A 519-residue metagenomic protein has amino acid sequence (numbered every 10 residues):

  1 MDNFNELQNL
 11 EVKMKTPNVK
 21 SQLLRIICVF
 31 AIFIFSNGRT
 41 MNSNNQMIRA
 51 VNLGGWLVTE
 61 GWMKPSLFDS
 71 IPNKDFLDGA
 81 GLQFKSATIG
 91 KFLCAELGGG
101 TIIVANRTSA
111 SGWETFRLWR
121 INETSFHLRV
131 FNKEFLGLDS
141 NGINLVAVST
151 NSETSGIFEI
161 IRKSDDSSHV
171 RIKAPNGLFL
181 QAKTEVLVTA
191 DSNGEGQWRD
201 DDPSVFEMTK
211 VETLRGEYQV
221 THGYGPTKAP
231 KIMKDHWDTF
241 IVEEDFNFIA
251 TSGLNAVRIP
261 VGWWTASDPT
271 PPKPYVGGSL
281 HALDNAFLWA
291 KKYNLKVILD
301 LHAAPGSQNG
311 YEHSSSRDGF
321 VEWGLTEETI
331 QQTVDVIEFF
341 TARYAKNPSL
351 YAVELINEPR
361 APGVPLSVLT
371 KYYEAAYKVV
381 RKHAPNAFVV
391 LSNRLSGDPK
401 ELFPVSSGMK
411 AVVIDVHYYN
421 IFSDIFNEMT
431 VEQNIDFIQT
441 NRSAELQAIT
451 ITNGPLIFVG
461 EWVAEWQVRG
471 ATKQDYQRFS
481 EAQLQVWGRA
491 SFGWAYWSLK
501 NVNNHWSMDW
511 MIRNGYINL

Functional and structural regions predicted by a protein language model:
M1-S21: N-terminal secretory signal peptides that target proteins for export/translocation
Q22-S36: Cleavable N-terminal signal peptides of Sec/SRP-targeted secreted and luminal proteins
F35-A80, T209-L254: N-terminal carbohydrate-binding accessory modules
N45-M47, K64, T213, S307-V468 (+3 more regions): Active-site region of glycoside hydrolase catalytic domains
L77-E212: Lectin-like carbohydrate-binding module/patch detector with strong preference for beta-trefoil
A80, H236-L254, Y275-H302, S314-A352 (+1 more regions): An active-site-proximal structural segment forming one wall of the substrate-binding cleft that immediately precedes
S252-G277: Aromatic-lined carbohydrate-binding/catalytic grooves of carbohydrate-active enzymes
V261-D268, K296-S316: Aromatic-lined carbohydrate-binding surfaces of glycoside hydrolases
